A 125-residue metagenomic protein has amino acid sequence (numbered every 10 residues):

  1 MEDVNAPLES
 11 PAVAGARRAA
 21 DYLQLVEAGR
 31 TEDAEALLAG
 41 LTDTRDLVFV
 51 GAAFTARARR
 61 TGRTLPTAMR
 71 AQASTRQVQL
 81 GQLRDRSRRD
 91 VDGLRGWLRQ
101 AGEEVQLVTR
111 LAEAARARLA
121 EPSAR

Functional and structural regions predicted by a protein language model:
M1-R125: Solvent-exposed interaction surfaces and binding hotspots enriched for charged
